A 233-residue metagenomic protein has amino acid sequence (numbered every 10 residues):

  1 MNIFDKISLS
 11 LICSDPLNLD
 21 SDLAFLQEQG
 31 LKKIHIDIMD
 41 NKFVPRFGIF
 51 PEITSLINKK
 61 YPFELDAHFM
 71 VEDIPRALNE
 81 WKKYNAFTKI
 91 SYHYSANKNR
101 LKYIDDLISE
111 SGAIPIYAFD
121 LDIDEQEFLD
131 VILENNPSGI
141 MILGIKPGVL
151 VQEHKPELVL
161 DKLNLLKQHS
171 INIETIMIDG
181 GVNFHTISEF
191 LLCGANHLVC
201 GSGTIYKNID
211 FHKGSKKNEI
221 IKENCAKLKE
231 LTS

Functional and structural regions predicted by a protein language model:
D5-L11, I34-I36, L65-F69, T88-Y92 (+4 more regions): Hydrophobic faces of well-ordered beta-strands that scaffold small-molecule active sites in alpha/beta enzyme cores
L19, L26, D37, W81 (+6 more regions): Conserved, mostly hydrophobic/aromatic
D22-L23, D73-N85, D122-N135, V182-L198: Catalytic cores of alpha/beta
E28-K33, P62, N85-F87, G112 (+2 more regions): A structural motif
H35-F87, S91-L107: N-terminal active-site wall of soluble small-molecule enzyme domains
F47-H68, L107-I116, P156-G180, N224-S233: Alpha-helix-loop-beta-strand connector modules within alpha/beta enzyme cores
N85-H169, I173-T175: Conserved anion-binding
T88-K98, M141-V151, C193-N224: Glycine-rich phosphate-binding active-site loops on the catalytic face of alpha/beta enzymes
